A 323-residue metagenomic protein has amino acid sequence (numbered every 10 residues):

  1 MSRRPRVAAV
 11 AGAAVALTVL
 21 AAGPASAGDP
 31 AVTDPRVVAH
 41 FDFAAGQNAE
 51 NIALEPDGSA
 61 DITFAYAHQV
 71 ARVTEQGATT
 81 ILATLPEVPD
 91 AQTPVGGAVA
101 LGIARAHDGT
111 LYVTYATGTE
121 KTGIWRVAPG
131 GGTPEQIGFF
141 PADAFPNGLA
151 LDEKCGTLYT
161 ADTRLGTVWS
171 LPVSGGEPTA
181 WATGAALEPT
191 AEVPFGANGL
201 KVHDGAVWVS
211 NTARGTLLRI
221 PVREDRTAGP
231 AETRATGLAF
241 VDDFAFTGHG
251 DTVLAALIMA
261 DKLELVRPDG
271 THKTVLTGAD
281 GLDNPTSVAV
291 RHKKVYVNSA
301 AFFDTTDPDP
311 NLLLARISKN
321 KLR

Functional and structural regions predicted by a protein language model:
M1-G28: Secretory targeting and sorting signals
G28-G46: A short helix->beta-strand "capping" segment at the edge of beta-propeller domains
P35-F41, T79-E87, E135-F139, P178-A185 (+2 more regions): Beta-propeller fold detector
D42-A60, V88-L111, Y115, F140-L158 (+4 more regions): Beta-rich, blade/repeat-based domains predominating in secreted/periplasmic proteins but also intracellular
A65, A116-G118, T163-R164, V173 (+3 more regions): Short loop/turn segments immediately following the C-termini of beta-strands
V73-A78, V127-G132, P172-G176, P221-R226 (+2 more regions): Short loop/turn segments that connect beta-strands within beta-propeller blades
W208-L218, R234-T271: Loop/turn-rich, solvent-exposed surfaces of beta-rich toroidal or solenoidal domains
S287-R323: Blade-level signature of beta-propeller repeat domains, shared across WD40, Kelch, NHL, RCC1 and BNR/Asp-box propellers
